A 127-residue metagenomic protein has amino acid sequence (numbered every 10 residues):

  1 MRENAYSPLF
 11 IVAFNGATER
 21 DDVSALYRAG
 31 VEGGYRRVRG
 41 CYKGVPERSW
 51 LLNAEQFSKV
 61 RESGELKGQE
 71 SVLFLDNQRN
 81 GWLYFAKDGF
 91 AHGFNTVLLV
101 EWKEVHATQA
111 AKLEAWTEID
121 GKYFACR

Functional and structural regions predicted by a protein language model:
M1-G33, R37, C41, A107 (+2 more regions): N-terminal, charge-rich interaction modules
Y6-L9, P46-S49, G68-S71: Short, surface-exposed beta-edge/turn micro-motifs
V12-F14, L52-E55, L75: Short His-Asn-centered micro-motif
V31-E62, L66: Short, intrinsically disordered low-complexity segments
K59-K122: Helix-rich interaction surfaces within compact, conserved domain-sized segments that mediate assembly or partner
